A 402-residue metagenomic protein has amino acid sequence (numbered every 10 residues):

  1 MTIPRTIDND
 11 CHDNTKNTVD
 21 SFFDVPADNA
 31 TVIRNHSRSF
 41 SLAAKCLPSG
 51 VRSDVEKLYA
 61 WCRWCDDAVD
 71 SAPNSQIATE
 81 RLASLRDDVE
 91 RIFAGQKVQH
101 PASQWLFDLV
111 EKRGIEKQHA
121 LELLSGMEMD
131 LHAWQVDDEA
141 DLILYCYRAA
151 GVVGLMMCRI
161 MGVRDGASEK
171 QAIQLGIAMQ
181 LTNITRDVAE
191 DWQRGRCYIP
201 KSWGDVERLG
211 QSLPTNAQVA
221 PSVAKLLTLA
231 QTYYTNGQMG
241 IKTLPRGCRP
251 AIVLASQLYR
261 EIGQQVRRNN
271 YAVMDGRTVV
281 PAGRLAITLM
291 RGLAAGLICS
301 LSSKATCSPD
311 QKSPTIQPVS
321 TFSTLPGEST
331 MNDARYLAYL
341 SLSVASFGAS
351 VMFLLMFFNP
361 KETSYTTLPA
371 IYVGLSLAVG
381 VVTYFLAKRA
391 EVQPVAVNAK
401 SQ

Functional and structural regions predicted by a protein language model:
T2-M179, T185, E190-T330: Catalytic cores of Mg2+-dependent Asp-rich isoprenoid enzymes
R268, A349-F358: Transmembrane alpha-helical segments of integral membrane proteins
M331-G348: Juxtamembrane interface helix immediately N-terminal to a transmembrane segment
N332, E391-Q402: Short, charged juxtamembrane terminal tails flanking transmembrane helices
L354-A370: Membrane-interfacial hairpin junctions
A370-A378: Small-residue-rich transmembrane alpha-helices that serve as helix-helix interface/gating elements in multipass
L377-A396: Membrane-helix interfacial anchor on the cytosolic side
